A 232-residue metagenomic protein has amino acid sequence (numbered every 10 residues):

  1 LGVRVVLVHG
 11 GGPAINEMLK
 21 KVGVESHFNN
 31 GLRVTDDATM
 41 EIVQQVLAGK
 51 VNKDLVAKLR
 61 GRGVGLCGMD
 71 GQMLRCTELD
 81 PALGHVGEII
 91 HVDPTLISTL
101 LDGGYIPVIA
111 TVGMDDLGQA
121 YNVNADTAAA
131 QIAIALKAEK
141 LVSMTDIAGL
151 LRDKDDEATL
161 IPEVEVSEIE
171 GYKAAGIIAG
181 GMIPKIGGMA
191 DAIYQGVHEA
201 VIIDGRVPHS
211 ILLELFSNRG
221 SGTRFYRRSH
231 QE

Functional and structural regions predicted by a protein language model:
L1-R206, L213, R219, Y226-E232: Nucleotide/pyrophosphate-binding catalytic subdomain
